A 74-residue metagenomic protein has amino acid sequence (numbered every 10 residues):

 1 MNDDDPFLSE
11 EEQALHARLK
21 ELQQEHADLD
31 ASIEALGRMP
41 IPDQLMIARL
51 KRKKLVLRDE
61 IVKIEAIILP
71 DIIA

Functional and structural regions predicted by a protein language model:
M1-S9: Short, charge-rich amphipathic alpha-helices with coiled-coil/heptad character
E12-A74: Amphipathic, hydrophobic secondary-structure cores in small proteins
